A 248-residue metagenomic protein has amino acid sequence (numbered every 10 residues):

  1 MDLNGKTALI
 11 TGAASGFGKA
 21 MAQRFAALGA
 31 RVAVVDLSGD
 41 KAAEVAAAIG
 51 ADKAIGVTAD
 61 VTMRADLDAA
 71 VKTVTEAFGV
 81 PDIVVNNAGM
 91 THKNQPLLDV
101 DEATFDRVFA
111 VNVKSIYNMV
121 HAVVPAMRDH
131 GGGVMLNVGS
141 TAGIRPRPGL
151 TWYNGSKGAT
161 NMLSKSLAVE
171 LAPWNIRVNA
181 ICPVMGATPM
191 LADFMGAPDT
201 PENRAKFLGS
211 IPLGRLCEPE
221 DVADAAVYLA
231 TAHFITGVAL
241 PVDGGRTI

Functional and structural regions predicted by a protein language model:
D2, Y117, R215-V242: C-terminal substrate-recognition "lid" of short-chain dehydrogenase/reductases
T91-N94, R145, T231-I248: Short C-terminal tail/terminal secondary-structure segment of NAD(P)H-dependent dehydrogenase/reductase domains
Q95-L97, D101-D106, F207: Substrate-binding pocket helix/loop in short-chain dehydrogenase/reductase
L97-L98, R145-T151, W174, G214: Active-site loop immediately N-terminal to the catalytic Tyr-X3-Lys motif of short-chain dehydrogenase/reductase
V120, S156, S164: Active-site helix of classical SDR
P125, V169-P173: Alpha-helical segment proximal to the catalytic Tyr-Lys
S140: Residue(s) in the substrate-gating loop at a strand-loop-helix junction that position the organic substrate next
